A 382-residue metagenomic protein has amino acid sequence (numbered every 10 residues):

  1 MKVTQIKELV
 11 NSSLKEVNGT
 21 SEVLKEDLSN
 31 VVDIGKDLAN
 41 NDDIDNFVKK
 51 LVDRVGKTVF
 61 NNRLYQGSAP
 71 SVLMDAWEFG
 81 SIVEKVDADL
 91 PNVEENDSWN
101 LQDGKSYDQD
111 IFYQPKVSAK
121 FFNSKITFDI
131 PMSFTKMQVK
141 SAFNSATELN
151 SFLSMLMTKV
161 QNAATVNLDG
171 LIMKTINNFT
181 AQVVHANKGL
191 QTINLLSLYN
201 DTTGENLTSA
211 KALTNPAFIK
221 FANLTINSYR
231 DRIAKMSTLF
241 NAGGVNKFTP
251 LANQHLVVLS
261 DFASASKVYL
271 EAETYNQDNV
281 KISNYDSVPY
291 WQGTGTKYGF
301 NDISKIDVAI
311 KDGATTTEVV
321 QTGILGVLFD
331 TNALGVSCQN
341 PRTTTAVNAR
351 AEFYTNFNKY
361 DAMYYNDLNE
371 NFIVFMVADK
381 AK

Functional and structural regions predicted by a protein language model:
M1-Q5, G35-K50, T147, S151 (+2 more regions): Alpha-helix boundary/N-cap detector
M1-Y65, Q277-K382: Extended, compositionally biased alpha-helical segments that mediate assembly or anchoring
V31-D43, N100, G104-S106, V183-N194 (+4 more regions): Mature, Sec-exported extracytoplasmic domains of Gram-positive
V48-M132: Assembly/oligomerization interface modules of large self-assembling protein complexes
D103-Y107, V160, R230: A structural signal for well-ordered alpha-helices, especially hydrophobic packing surfaces of coiled-coils
S118-G189, E352-N358: Long, contiguous amphipathic alpha-helices that act as assembly "spine/axial" helices in icosahedral shell and virion
K159, G170-L224: Loop-centered beta-sheet repeat module
L207-G335: Extended oligomerization regions of viral-like shell subunits
